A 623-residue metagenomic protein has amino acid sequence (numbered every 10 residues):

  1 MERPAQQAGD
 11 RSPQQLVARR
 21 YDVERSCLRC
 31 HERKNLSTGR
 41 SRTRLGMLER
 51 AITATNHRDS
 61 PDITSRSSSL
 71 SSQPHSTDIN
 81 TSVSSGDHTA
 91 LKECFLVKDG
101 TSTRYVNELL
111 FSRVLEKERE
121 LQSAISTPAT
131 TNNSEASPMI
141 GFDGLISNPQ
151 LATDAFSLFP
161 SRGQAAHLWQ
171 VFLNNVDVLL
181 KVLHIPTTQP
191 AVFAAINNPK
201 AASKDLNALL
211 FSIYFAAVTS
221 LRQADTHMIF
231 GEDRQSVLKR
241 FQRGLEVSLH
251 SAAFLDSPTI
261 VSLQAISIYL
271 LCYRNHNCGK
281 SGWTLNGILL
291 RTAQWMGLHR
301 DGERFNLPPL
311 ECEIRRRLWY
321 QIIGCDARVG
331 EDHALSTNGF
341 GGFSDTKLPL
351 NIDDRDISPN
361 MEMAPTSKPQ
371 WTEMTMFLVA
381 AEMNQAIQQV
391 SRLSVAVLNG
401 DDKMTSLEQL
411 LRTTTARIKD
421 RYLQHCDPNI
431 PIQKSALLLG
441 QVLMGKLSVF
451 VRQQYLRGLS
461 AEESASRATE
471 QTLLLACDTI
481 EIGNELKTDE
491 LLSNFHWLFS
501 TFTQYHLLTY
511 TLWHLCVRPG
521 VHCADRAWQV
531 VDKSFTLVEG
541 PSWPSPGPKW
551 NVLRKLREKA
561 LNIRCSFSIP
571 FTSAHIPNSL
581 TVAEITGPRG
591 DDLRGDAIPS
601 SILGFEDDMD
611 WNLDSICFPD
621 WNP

Functional and structural regions predicted by a protein language model:
M1-D177, K200, K204-L209, Y505-L508: Intrinsic, low-complexity transcriptional activation domains
A18, Q235-Q264, I268, T284-E303 (+4 more regions): Long, amphipathic alpha-helical regulatory blocks in the mid-to-C-terminal portion of eukaryotic proteins
R19-D22, L91, T103-V106, F111-S112 (+3 more regions): Intrinsically disordered, low-complexity transcriptional activation domains
E32, S137-V261, I268-C278, F305-L310 (+4 more regions): C-terminal transcriptional activation/regulatory domains of eukaryotic transcription factors
S60, H184-A191, D225-I229, S281 (+11 more regions): Structured alpha-helical bundle/scaffold domains in large eukaryotic membrane-trafficking regulators
V106, E116, S123-T130, S137 (+4 more regions): Fungal transcription factor middle regulatory core
S448, T511-H514, S534-R589: Eukaryote-biased recognition of C-terminal alpha-helical segments
